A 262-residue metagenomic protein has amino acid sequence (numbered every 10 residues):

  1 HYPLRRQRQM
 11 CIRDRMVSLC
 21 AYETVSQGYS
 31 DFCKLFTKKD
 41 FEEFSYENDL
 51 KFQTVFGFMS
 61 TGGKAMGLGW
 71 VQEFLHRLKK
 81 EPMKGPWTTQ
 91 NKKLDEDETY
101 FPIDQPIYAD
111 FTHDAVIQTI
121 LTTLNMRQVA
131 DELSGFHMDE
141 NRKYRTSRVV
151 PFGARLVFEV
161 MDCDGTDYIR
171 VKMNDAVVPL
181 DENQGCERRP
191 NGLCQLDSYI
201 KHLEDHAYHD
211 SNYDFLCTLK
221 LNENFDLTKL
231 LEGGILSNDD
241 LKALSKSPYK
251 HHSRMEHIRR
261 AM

Functional and structural regions predicted by a protein language model:
H1-R8, I12: Single conserved hydrophobic/aromatic residue that forms the stacking wall/gate of nucleotide- or nucleobase-binding
Y2, P106-Y108: A generic hydrophobic-helix recognition signal that picks specific residues within alpha-helical hydrophobic
R5-R6, M16-A21, R170-V171: Short, hydrophobic/proline-enriched secondary-structure or compact coil segments at domain edges
R13-F36, D40: Long, low-complexity, polar/charged, intrinsically disordered or flexibly structured peripheral segments
G28, T37-D40, N48, G67-W70 (+1 more regions): Alpha-helical interaction elements in eukaryotic regulators
D31-F52, P82, P86-Q90: Active-site-adjacent bridging/hinge elements
V55-F58, K64-P106, A115-M262: Acidic, low-complexity terminal tails and accessory targeting/binding regions of phosphate-metabolizing enzymes
F111-T112: Short beta-strand scaffold positions
